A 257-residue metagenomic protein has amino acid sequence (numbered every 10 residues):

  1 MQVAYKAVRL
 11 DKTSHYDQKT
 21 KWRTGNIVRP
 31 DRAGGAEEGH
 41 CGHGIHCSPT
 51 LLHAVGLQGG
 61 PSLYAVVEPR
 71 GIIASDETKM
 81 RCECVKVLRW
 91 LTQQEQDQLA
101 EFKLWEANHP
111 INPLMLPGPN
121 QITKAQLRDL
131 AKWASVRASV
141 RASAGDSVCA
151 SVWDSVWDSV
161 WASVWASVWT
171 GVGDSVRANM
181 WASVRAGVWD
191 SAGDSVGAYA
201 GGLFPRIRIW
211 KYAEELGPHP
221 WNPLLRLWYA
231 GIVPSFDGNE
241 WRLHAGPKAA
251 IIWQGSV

Functional and structural regions predicted by a protein language model:
M1-V257: Short, glycine-biased loop/turn motifs at secondary-structure junctions and in low-complexity Ser/Thr/Pro-rich termini
